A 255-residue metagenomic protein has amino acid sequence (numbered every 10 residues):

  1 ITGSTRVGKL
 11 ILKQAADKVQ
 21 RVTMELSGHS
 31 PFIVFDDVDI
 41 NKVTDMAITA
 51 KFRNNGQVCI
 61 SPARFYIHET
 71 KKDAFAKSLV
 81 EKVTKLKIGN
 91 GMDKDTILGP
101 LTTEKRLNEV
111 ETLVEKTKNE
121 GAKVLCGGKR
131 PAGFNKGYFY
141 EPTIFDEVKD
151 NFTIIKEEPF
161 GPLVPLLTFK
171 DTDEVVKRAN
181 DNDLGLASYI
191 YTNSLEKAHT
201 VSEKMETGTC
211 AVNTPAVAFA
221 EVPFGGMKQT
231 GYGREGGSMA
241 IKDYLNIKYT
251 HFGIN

Functional and structural regions predicted by a protein language model:
T2, E104-K105, T192, G231: Residue-level marker of alpha-helix boundaries and capping positions
G3-K149, V212: ALDH superfamily catalytic-core signature
I33, K87, A132, F139-N255: Conserved C-terminal structural/oligomerization subdomain of aldehyde/semialdehyde dehydrogenase
